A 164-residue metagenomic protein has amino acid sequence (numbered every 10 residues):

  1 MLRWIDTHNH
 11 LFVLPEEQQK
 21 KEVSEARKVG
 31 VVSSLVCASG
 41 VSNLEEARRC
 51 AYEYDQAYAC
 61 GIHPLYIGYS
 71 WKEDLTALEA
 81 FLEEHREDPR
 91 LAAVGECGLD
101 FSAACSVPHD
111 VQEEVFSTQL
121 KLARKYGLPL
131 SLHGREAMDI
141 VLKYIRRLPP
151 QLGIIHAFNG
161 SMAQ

Functional and structural regions predicted by a protein language model:
M1-Q164: Mid-domain alpha/beta scaffold segments of enzyme catalytic cores
